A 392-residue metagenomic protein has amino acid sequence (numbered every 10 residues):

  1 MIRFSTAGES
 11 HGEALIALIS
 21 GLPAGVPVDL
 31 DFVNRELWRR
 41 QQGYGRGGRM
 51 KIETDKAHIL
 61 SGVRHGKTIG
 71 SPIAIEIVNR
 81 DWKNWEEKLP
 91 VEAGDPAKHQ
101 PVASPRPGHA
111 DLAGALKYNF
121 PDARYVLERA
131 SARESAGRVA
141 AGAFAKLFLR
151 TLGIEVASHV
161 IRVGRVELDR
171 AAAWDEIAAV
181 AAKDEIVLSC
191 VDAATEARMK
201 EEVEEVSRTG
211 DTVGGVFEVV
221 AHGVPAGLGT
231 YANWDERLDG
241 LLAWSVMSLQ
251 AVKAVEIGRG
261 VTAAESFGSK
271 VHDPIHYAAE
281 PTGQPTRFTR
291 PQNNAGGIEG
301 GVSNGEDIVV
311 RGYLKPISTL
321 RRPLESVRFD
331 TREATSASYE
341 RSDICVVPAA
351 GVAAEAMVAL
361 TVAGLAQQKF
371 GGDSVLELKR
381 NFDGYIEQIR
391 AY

Functional and structural regions predicted by a protein language model:
M1-Y392: Generic N-terminal targeting/processing segments that precede catalytic cores or assembly contacts
